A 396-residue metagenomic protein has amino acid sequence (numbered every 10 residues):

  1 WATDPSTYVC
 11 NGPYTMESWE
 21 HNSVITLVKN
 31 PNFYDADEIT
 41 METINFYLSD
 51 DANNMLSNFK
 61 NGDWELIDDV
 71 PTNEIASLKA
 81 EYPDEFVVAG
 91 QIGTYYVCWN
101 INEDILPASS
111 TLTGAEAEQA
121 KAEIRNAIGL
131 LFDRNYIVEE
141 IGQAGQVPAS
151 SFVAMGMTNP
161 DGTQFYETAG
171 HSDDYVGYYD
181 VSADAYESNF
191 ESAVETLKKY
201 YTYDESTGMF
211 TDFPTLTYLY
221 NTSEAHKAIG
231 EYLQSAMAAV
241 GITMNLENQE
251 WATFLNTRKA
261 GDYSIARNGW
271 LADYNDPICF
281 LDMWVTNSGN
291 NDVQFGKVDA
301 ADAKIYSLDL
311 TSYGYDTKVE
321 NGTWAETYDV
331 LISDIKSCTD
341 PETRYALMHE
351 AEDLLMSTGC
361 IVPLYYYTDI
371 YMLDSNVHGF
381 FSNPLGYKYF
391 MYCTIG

Functional and structural regions predicted by a protein language model:
W1-N11, D35-T40, L78-A89, V97-Q119 (+5 more regions): Short, solvent-exposed loop/beta-turn-alpha elements that line the ligand-binding surface or hinge of extracytoplasmic
W1-T43, N54, E195: Gly/Pro-rich hinge or "lid" segments in bacterial periplasmic/extracellular proteins
G12-T15, I25-T26, E42-Y47, Y95 (+3 more regions): Short, well-ordered beta-strand elements
T15, T26-K29, E118-S235, W324 (+1 more regions): Append "and occasionally in soluble cytosolic enzymes with long acidic Gly/Pro-rich linkers
E17-V28, N45-P107, N135, E139-I141: Extracellular/periplasmic solute-recognition and catalytic clefts
N53-W64, A76-E81, E123, E231-V240 (+1 more regions): Short helices/loops that flank or line small-molecule/ion binding pockets
E65, D84-E85, A238-K297, L347: Periplasmic binding protein-like
E139, K199-N221, A266-G269, G322-D374: Bilobed periplasmic-binding protein-like "clamshell/Venus-flytrap" ligand-binding domains
